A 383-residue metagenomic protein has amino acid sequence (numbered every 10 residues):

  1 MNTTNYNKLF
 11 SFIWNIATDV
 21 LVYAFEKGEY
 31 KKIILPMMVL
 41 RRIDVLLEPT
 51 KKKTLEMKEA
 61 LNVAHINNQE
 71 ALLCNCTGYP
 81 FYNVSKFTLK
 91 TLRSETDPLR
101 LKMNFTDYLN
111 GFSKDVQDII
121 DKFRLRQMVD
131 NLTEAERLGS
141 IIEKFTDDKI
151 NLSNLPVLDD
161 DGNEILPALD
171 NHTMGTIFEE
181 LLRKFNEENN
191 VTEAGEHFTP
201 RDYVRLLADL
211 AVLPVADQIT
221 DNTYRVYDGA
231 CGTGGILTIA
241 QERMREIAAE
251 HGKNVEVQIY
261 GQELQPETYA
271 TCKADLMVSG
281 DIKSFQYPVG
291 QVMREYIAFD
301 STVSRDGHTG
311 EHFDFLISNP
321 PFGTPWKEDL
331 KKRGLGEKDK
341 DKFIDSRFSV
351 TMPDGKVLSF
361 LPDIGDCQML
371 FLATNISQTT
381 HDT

Functional and structural regions predicted by a protein language model:
M1-V215, S284-V292, I297: Non-catalytic, mostly N-terminal accessory regions of nucleic-acid modification and defense proteins
T4, K8, F12, M38 (+11 more regions): Generic recognition of stable, solvent-exposed alpha-helical segments in well-folded globular domains
T18-L21, D160-E164, E188-A194, Y224-V226 (+2 more regions): Glycine- and acidic
E29-R42, L207, P353-T383: Conserved Class I SAM-dependent methyltransferase catalytic core
L47, M244-A248, T379: Active-site catalytic pocket residues across diverse enzymes, especially alpha/beta-hydrolases
E196-S318, G323-E328, G334-G336: Conserved S-adenosyl-L-methionine
G323-L370: Mobile active-site "lid"/loop adjacent to the S-adenosyl-L-methionine
